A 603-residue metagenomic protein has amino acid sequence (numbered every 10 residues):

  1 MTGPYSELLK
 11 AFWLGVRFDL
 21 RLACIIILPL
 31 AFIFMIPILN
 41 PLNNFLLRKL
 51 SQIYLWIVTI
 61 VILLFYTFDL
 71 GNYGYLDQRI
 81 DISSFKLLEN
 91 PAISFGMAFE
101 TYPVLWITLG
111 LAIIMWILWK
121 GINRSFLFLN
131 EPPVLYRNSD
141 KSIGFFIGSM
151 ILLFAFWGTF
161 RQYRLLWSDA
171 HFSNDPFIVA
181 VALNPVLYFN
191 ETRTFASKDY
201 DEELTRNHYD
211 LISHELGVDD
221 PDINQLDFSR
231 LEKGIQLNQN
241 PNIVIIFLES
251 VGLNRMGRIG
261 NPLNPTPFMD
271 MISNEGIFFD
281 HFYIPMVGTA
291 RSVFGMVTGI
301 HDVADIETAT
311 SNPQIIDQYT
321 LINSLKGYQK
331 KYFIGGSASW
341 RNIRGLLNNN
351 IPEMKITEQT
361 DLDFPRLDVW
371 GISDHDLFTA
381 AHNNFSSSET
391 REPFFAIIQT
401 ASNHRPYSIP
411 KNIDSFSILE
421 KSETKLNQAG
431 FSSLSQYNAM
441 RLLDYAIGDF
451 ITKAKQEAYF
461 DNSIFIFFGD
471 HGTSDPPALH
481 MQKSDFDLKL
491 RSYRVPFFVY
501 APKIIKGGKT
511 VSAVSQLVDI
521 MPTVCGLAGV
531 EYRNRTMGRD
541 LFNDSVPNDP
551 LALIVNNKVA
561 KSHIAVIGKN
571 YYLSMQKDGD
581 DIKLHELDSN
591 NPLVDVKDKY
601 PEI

Functional and structural regions predicted by a protein language model:
M1-D199: Transmembrane and membrane-interface helices of multi-pass, inner-membrane envelope-modifying transferases
W13-G15, S173-V179, T308-S311, P365-V369 (+5 more regions): Active-site rim elements
G144-I245, S250-L419, N427, N438: Active-site-proximal alpha/beta segments of enzymes that process anionic O-linked groups
N264, K455, Y459-I504: Histidine-centered active-site microenvironments of extracellular/periplasmic hydrolases and transferases
F294-G299, Q399-P406, F460, I466-L479 (+1 more regions): Acidic helix/loop microenvironments that form the catalytic cleft of cell-wall polysaccharide enzymes
N312-D317, S433, Y437-L442, K489-Y493 (+2 more regions): A short beta-strand-to-alpha-helix junction
T379-H382, S386, I418-S463: A long, amphipathic alpha-helix that forms part of the scaffold/cap immediately adjacent to metal-dependent active
K503-I603: Membrane-interface soluble catalytic domains
